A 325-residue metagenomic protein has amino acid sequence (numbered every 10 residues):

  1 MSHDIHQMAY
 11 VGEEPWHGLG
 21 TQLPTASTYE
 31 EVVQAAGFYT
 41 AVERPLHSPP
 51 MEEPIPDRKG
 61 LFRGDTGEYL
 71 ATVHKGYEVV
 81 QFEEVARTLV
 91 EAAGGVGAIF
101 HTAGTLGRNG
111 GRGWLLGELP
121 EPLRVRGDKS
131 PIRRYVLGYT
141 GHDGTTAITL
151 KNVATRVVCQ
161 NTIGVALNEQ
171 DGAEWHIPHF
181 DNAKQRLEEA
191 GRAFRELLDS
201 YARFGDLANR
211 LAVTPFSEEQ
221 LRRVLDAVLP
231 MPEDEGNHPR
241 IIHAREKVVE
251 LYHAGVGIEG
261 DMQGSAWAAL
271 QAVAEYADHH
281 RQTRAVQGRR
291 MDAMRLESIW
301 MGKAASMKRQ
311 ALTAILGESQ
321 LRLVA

Functional and structural regions predicted by a protein language model:
M1-G107, L323: N-terminal low-complexity, intrinsically disordered segments
M1-H47, P120-A325: Intrinsically disordered, low-complexity regions enriched in serine/threonine
T102-P122: Beta-rich nucleic-acid/ligand-interaction surfaces
